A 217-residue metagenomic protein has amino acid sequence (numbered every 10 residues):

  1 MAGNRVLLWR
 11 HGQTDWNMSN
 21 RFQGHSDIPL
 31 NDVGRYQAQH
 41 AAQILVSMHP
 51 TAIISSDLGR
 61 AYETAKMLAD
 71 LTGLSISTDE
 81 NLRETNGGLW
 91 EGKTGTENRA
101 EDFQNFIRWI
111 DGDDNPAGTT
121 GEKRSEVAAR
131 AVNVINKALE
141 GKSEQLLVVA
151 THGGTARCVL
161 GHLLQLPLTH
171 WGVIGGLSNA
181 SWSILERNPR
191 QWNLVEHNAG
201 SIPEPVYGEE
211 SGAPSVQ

Functional and structural regions predicted by a protein language model:
M1-N4, T85-E97, E140-Q145, G161-Q217: Acidic, low-complexity terminal tails and accessory targeting/binding regions of phosphate-metabolizing enzymes
L7, Q13-L68, G118-V132: Loop-to-helix element that buttresses phosphate recognition and phosphoryl-transfer chemistry
L7, S77-D79, V195: General small-molecule cofactor/ligand-binding pocket signal
H11, H152: Short, conserved phosphate/pyrophosphate- and ester-handling motifs at nucleotide-, phospho-/glycolipid
A41-I107: Phosphate-coordination/substrate-recognition cap region in phosphate-metabolizing enzymes
V46-H49, A138-L146: Glycine-rich phosphate-binding loop signature in dinucleotide/nucleotide-binding domains
Q104-E126: Short glycine/proline- and acidic residue-enriched helix-loop micro-motifs that form flexible lids or anion-recognition
G153-R157, N193: GST superfamily/GST-like fold recognition
